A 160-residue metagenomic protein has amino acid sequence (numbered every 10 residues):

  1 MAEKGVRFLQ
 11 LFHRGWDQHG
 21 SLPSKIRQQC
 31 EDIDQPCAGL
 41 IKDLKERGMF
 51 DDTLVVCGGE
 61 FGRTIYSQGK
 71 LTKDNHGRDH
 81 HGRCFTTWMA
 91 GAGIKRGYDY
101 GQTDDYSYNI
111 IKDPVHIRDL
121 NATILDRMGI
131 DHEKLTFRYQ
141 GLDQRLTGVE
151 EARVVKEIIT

Functional and structural regions predicted by a protein language model:
A2-T160: Ligand-binding pockets and gating/stacking loops
